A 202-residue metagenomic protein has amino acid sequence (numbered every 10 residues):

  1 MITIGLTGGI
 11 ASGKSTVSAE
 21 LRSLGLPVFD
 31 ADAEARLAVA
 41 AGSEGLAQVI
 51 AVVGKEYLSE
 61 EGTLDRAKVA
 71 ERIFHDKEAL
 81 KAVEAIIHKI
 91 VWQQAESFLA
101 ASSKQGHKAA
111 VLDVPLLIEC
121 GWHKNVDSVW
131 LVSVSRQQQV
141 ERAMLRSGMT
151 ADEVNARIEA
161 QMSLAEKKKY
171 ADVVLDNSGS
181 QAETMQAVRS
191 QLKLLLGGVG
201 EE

Functional and structural regions predicted by a protein language model:
M1-L26, A31-A33: Walker A (P-loop) phosphate-binding motif
G9, V17-E20, L37, R72 (+6 more regions): Residue-level recognition of specific faces of alpha-helices
G13, D32, V83, V111 (+3 more regions): Residue-level signal for inorganic ion chemistry
L26-V28, K108-A109, H123, K168 (+1 more regions): Hydrophobic "anchor" residues on beta-strands that sit immediately upstream of conserved functional sites
V28, V129-L131, V174-L175: Short, well-ordered beta-strand core segments
A33-K108: ATP-dependent small-molecule kinase phosphotransfer cores that center on conserved nucleotide phosphate-binding segments
A95, K124-N125, R136, E141-L145 (+1 more regions): Small-molecule kinase domains that catalyze NTP-dependent phosphoryl transfer to phosphate-bearing small molecules
E96-K104, K108-L145: ATP-dependent NMP and nucleoside kinases share a basic, alpha-helical "lid"
